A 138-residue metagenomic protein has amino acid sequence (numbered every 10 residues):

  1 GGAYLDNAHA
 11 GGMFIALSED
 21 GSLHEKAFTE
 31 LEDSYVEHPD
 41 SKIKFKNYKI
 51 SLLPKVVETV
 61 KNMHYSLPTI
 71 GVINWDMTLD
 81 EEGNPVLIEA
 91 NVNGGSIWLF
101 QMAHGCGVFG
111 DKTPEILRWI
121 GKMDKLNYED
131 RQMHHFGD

Functional and structural regions predicted by a protein language model:
G1-D80: A long amphipathic alpha-helix within ATP-dependent nucleotide-binding catalytic cores
V36-E37, S41-K55, Y65-I70, L79-D138: C-terminal active-site "lid" helix and adjoining low-complexity regulatory extension at the edge of ATP-using catalytic
